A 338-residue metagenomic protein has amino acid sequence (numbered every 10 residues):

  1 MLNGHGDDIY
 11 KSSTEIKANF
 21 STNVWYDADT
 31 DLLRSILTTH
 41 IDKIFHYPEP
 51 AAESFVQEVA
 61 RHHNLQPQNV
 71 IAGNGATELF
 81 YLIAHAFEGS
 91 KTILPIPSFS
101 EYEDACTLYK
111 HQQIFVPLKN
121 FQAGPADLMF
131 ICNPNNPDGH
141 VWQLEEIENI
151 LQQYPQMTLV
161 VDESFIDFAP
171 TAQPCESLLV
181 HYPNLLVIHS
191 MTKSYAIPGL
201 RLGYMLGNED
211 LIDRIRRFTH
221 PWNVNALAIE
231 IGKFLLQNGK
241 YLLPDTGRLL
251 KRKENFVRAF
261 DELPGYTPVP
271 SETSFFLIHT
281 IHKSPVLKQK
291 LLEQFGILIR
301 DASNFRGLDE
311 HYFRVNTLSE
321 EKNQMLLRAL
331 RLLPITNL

Functional and structural regions predicted by a protein language model:
M1-H46: N-terminal "arm"/small-domain region of PLP-dependent enzymes with the aminotransferase-like
D29-L32, N184-E262, Y266-V269: PLP-dependent aminotransferase class I/II
D31, A126, K283-Q289, E321-M325: Short, conserved charged micro-motifs
P48, A60-L82, P95: Short loop-beta-helix segment that forms the pyridoxal 5′-phosphate
H85-E145: PLP-dependent aminotransferase-like
K119, G124, H140-L159, E163-I197: Active-site pre-lysine segment of PLP-dependent enzymes
E145, E293-Q294, R306-L338: PLP-dependent enzyme catalytic core of the Aspartate aminotransferase-like
L250, L263-F295: Conserved PLP-binding catalytic core of the aspartate aminotransferase-like
